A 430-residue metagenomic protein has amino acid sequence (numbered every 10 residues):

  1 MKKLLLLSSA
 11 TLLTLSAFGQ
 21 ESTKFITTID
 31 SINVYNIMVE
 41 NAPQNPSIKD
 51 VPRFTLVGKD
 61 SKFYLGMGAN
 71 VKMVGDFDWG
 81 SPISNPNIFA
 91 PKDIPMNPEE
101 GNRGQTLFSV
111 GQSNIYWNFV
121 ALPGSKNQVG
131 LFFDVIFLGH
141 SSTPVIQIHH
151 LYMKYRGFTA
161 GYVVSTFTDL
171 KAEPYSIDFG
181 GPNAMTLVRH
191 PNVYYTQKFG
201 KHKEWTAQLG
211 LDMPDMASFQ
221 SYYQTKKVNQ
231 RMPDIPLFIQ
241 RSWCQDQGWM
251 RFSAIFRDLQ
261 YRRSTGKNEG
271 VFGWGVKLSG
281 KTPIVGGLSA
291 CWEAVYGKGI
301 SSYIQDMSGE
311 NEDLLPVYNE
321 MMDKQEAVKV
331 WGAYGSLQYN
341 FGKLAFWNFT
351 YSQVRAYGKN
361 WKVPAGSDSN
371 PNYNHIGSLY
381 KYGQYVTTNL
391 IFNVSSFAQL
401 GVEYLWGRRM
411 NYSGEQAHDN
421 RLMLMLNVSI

Functional and structural regions predicted by a protein language model:
F18-W79: N-terminal periplasmic/intermembrane-space "pro-region" immediately following the signal or transit peptide
F54, E100-R103, P174-G181, F219-K226 (+4 more regions): Extracellular loop and loop/strand-boundary signature of outer-membrane beta-barrel proteins
G58-N87, P98-A217, P236, Q240-C244 (+2 more regions): Outer membrane beta-barrel
F63, G104-S113, V145-H149, K154 (+6 more regions): Residues that define the transmembrane beta-barrel architecture of outer-membrane proteins
G66-G68, G130-F132, T159-G161, T206-Q208 (+7 more regions): Residue-level detector of the transmembrane beta-barrel scaffold of outer-membrane proteins
D78, L122, I136-S142, F167-D169 (+6 more regions): Sequence/structural signature of outer-membrane beta-barrel proteins
S242-Y380: Detector for outer-membrane/organellar transmembrane beta-barrel domains, recognizing the amphipathic beta-strand
F392, H418-I430: Outer-membrane beta-barrel "beta-signal"
